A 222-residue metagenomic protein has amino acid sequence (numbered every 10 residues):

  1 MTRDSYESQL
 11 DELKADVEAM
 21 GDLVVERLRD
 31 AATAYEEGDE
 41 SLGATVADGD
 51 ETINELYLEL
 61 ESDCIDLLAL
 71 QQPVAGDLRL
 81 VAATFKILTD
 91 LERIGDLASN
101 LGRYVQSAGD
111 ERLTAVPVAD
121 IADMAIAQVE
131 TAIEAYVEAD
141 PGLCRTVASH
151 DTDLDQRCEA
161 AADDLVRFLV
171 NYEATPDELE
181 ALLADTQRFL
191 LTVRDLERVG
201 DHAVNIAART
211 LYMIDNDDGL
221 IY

Functional and structural regions predicted by a protein language model:
M1-Y222: Cytosolic, long alpha-helical scaffolding segments
